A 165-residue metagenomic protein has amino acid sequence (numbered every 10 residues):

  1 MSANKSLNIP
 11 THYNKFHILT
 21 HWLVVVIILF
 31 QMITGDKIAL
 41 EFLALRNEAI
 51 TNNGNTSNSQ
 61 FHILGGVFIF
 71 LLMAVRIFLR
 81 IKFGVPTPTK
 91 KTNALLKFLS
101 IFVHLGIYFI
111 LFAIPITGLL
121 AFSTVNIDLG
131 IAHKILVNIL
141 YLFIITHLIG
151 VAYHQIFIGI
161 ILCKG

Functional and structural regions predicted by a protein language model:
M1-G165: Membrane-embedded alpha-helical bundles that constitute the cytochrome b-like, heme-associated redox core of multi-pass
